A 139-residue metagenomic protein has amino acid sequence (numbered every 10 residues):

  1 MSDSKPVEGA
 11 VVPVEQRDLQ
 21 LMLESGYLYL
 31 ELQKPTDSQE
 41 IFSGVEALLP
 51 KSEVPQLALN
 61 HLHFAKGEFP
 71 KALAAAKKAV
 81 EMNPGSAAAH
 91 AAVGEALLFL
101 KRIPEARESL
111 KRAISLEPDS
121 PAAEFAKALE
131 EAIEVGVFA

Functional and structural regions predicted by a protein language model:
D3-Q20: TPR-adjacent "capping" and linker segments in tetratricopeptide-repeat scaffold/adaptor proteins
P13-V14, A47, E81, P118-P121: Structural signature of alpha-solenoid helical repeat scaffolds
L19-N83: Alpha-helical adaptor scaffolds
Q20, V54, A88, P121-F125: Start-of-helix register in tetratricopeptide repeats
E31, A65-K66, F99, A132-G136: Register position in tetratricopeptide repeats
F69-P104: Mid-chain, well-packed structural core segment of small domains
L98-P121, K127-E134: TPR/TPR-like (Sel1-like) alpha-helical repeat modules
